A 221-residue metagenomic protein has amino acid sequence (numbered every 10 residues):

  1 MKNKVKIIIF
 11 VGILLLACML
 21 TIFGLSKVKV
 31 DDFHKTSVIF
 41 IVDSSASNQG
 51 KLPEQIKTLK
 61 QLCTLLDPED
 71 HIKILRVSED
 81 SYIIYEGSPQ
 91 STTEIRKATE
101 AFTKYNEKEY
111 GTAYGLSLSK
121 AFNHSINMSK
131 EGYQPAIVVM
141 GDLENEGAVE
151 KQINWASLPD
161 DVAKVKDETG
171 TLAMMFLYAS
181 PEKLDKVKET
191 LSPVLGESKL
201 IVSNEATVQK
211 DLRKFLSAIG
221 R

Functional and structural regions predicted by a protein language model:
K2-I39, S45-L52, A218-I219: Acidic, polar low-complexity linker/tail segments
F33-P89, L118-A121, A136-M140, M174-E182: Von Willebrand factor
I41-K51, F102-T112, E144-K151: Second-shell loop/turn segments in exported
Q49, L143-V194: VWA/integrin I-like adhesion module and closely mimicked acidic/polar interface patches used
P53-C63, H71, R96-T99, Y114-F122 (+4 more regions): Extracytoplasmic/secreted envelope proteins and their assembly/folding machinery, especially bacterial periplasmic
K60-H71, E107, F122-K130, N145 (+5 more regions): Sec-exported extracytoplasmic/periplasmic mature domains
Y82, E94-P135, M175-L184, T207-D211: Von Willebrand factor
L177-R221: C-terminal helix of von Willebrand factor
